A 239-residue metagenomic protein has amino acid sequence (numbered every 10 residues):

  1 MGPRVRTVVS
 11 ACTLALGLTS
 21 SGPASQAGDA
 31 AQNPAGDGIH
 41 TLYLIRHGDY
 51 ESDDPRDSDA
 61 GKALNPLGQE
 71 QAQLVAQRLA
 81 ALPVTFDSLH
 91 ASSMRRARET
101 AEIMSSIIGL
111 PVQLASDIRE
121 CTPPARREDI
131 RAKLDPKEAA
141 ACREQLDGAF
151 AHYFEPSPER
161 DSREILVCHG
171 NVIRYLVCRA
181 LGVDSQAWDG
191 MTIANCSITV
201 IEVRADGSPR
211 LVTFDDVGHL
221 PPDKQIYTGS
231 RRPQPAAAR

Functional and structural regions predicted by a protein language model:
G2, R6, G17-I39, E120-A132 (+2 more regions): Acidic, low-complexity terminal tails and accessory targeting/binding regions of phosphate-metabolizing enzymes
S25-A115, C121, L134-E138, E144-Q145: Active-site-proximal alpha-helix that buttresses catalytic centers in soluble enzyme cores
L42, R160-N171: Generic beta-sheet signal
M94-R98, G170-N171, N195: Alpha-helix N-cap/helix-start capping motif
I103, Y175, R179: Active-site signature of alpha/beta-hydrolase-fold catalytic machinery across serine- and Asp/Cys-nucleophile hydrolases
D135-D161: Internal catalytic-core helix/loop-beta-alpha segment that presents or stabilizes conserved functional determinants
V172-R174, R210: GST superfamily/GST-like fold recognition
